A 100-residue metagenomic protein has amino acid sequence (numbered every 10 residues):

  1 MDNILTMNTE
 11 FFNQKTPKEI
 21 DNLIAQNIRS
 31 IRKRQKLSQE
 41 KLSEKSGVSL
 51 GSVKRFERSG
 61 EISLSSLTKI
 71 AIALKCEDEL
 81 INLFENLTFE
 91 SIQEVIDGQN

Functional and structural regions predicted by a protein language model:
N3-L23: A detector for short, charged/polar N-terminal pre-domain segments
E10, I81-N100: Short, charged recognition helix plus adjacent turn of helix-turn-helix-like nucleic-acid-binding domains
N22, K33-R34, E61: Short amphipathic helical patch at the helix-1/turn junction of helix-turn-helix
Q26-L42: Short basic helix-loop element that most often maps to the first helix and adjoining turn of HTH DNA-binding modules
I28, Q39, L50, L64-L67: Helix-turn-helix DNA-binding elements, focusing on the entry/boundary residues of the two helices that contact DNA
G47-I62: Recognition helix of helix-turn-helix/homeodomain-like DNA-binding domains that insert into the DNA major groove
G60-A73: Short, basic-rich loop-to-helix N-cap that marks the start of a DNA-contacting helix
